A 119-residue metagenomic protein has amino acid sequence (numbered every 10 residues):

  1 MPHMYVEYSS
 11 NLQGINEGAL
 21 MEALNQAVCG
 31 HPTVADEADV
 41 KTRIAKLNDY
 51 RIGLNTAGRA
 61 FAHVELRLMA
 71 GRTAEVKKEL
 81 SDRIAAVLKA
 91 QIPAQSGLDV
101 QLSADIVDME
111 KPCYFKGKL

Functional and structural regions predicted by a protein language model:
M1-L119: A domain-level signal for the structural core that forms small-molecule/cofactor-binding pockets and catalytic centers
